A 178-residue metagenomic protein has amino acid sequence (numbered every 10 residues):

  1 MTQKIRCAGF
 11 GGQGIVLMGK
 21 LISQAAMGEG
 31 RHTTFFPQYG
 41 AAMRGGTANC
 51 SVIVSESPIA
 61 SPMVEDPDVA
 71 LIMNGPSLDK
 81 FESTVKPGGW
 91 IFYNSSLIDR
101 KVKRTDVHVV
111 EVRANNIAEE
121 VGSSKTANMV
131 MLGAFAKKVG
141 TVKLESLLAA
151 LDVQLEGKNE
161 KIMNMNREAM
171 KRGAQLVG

Functional and structural regions predicted by a protein language model:
M1-G178: Active-site cofactor/cluster-binding pocket
